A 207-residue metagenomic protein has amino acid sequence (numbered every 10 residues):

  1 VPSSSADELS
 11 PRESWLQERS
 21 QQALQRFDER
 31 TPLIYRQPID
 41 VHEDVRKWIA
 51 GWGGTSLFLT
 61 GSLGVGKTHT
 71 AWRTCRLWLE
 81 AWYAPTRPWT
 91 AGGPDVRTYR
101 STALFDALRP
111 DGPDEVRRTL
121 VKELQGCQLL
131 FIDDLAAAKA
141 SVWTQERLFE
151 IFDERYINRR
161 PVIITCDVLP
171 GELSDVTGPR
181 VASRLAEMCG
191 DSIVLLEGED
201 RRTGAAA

Functional and structural regions predicted by a protein language model:
V1-W48, S192-V194, G198, R202-A207: A short, basic N-terminal segment
G54-W72: Walker A/P-loop nucleotide-binding motif
R76, A81-A84, W89, L104-D111 (+2 more regions): Replace "adjacent to P-loop NTPase cores in ATP/GTP-dependent enzymes" with "adjacent to NTP-binding cores
P94-D95, G126-L129, Y156-I164: Loop/turn-to-beta-strand initiation segments
